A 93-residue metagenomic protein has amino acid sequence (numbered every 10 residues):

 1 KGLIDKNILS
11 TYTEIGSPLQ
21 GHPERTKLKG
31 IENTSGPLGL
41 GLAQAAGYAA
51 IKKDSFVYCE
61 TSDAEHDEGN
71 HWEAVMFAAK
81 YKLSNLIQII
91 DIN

Functional and structural regions predicted by a protein language model:
K1-K80: Cofactor-binding active-site loop characterized by glycine-rich and histidine/acidic residues
Y81-N93: A short, conserved beta-to-alpha structural element at the edge of catalytic cores that scaffolds binding
